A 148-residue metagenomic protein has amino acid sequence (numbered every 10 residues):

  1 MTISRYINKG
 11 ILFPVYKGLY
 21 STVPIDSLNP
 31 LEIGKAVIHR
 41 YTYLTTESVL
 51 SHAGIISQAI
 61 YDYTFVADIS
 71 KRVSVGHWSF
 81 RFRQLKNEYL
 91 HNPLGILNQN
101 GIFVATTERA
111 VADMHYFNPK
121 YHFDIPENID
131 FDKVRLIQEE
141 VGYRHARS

Functional and structural regions predicted by a protein language model:
I3-P14: Basic amphipathic alpha-helical segments that dock to polyanions
Y16-L19: Glycine-rich beta-strand-to-loop/alpha-helix junction loops that act as flexible
S21-S148: Nucleic-acid-binding surface
